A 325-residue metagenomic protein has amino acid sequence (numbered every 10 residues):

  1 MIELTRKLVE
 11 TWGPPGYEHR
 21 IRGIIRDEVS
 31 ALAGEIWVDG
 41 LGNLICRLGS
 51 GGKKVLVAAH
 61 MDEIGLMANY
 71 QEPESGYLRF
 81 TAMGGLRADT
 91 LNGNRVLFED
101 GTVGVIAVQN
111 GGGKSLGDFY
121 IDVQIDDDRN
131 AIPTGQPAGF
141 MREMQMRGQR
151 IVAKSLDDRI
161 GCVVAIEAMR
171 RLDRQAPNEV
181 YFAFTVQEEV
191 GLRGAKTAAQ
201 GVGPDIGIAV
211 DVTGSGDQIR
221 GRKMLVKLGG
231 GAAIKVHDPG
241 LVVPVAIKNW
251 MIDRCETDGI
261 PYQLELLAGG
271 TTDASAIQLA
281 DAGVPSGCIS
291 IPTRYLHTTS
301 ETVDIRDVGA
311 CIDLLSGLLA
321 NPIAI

Functional and structural regions predicted by a protein language model:
M1-I325: N-terminal hydrophobic/helix-forming segments and targeting peptides
